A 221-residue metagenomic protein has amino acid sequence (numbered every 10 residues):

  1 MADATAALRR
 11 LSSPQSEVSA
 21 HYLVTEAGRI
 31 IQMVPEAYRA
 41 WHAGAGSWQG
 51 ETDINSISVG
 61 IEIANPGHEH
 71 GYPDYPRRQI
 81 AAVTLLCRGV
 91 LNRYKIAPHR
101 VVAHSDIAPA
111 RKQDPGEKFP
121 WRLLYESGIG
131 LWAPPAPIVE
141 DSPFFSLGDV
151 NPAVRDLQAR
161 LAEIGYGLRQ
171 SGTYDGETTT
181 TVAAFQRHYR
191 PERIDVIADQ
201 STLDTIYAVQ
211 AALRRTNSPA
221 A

Functional and structural regions predicted by a protein language model:
M1-A97: Active-site-adjacent loop/helix surface patches within enzyme catalytic domains that shape the substrate-binding cleft
G44-G46, P76-K95, H99, A108-A221: Cell-envelope/ECM-targeting effectors and their regulatory/trafficking segments
P66, I107-A108: Short acidic/polar capping segments at secondary-structure boundaries
